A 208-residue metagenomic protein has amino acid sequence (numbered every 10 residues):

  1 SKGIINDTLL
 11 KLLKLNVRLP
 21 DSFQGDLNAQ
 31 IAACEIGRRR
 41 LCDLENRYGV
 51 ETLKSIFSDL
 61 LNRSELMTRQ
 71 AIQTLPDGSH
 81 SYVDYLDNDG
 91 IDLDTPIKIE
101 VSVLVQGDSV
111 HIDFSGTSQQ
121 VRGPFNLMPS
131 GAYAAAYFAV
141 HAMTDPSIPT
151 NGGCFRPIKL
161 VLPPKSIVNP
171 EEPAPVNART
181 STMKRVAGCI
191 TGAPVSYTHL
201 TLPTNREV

Functional and structural regions predicted by a protein language model:
K2-T68: N-terminal leader/propeptide and maturation segments of large enzyme subunits in energy/redox metabolism and hydrolases
P20-G25, C42-S55, F114-L127, P170-V176: Glycine- and acidic
E35-C42, E65-R69, Y133-H141, A187-T191 (+1 more regions): Predominant activation on well-ordered alpha-helical scaffold segments within soluble catalytic domains
R39-S118: Accessory "access/gating" subregions that flank catalytic or transport cores
V101-V103, S118-P149, A178-K184, G192: Alpha-helical support elements that line or immediately flank enzyme active sites and cofactor-binding pockets
L104-D108, T150-V186: Extended, well-ordered alpha-helical scaffold/bundle regions in very large, multi-domain proteins
T198-T204: Conserved small/polar residues in nucleotide/adenosyl-binding loops
